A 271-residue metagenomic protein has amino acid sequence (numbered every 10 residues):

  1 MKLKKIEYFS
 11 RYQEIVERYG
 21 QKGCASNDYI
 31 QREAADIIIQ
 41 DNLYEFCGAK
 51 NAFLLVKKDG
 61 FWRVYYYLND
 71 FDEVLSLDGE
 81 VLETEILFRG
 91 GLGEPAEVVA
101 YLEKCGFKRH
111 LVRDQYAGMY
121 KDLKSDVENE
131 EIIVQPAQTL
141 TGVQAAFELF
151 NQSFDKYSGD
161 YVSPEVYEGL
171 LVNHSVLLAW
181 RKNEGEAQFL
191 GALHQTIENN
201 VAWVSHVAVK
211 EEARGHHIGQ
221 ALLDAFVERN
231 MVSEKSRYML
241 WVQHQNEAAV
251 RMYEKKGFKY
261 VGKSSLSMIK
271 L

Functional and structural regions predicted by a protein language model:
M1-I30, V127-D160: Short amphipathic alpha-helix that is part of the acyltransferase structural core
N27-E80, G191-S205: Conserved donor-binding loop and adjoining core beta-sheet/short helix segment in diverse acyl/aminoacyl transferases
V56-G60, V162-N183, A187-A208: A conserved beta-strand-loop-helix scaffold within acyl/acetyltransferase catalytic domains
L68-I132, S267-I269: Acyl-donor-binding surface of acyltransferase catalytic domains
D70-L82, V209, G215-R229, R251-K255: Conserved acetyl-CoA-binding loop-helix of GNAT-fold acetyltransferases
F88-G90, V204, Y238-V242: Conserved hydrophobic beta-strand within the GNAT/NAT acetyltransferase core sheet that lines the active-site cleft
G93-L111, Q220, H244-G262: Conserved active-site alpha-helix within GNAT-family acetyltransferase domains
V204, A225-N230, Y238, A249: Short hydrophobic clusters on alpha-helical segments that form packing/core surfaces in small helical domains
